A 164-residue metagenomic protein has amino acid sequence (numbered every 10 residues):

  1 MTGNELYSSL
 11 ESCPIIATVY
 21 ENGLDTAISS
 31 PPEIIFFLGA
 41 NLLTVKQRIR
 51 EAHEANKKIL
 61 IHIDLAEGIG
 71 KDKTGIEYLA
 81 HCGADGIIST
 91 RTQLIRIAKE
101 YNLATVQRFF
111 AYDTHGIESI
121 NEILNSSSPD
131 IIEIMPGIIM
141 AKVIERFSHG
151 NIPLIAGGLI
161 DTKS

Functional and structural regions predicted by a protein language model:
M1-I61, E67-I69, A80-G83: Conserved N-terminal beta1-alpha1 strand-loop-helix module at the mouth
T2, Y20-G23, T90-L94, I138-M140 (+1 more regions): Short, polar loop motifs at secondary-structure junctions
Y7-I15, A52-D64, Y101-F110, F147-I160: Short beta-strand/loop segments at the ligand-binding rim of alpha/beta enzyme cores
I16-Y20, E33-L42, H62-A66, C82-T92 (+2 more regions): Catalytic beta/alpha-barrel core
D25-A27, G70-L79, S119-S126, A141-S164: Catalytic cores of alpha/beta
T26-S30, Q47-E51, G75, L94-Y101 (+1 more regions): A short acidic, amphipathic alpha-helical/loop segment
S30, C82, Y101, S126-S127: Structural motif
K71-G75, L79-I97: Ordered, amphipathic secondary-structure segments that act as subunit-interaction surfaces in large macromolecular
